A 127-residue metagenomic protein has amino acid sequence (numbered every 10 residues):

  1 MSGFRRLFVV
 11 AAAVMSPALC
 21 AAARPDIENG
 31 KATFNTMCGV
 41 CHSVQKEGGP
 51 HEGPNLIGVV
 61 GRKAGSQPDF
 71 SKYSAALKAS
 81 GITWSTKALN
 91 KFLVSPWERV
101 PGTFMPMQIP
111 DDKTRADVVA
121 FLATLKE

Functional and structural regions predicted by a protein language model:
M1-A11: Bacterial N-terminal signal peptides that target proteins for export
A12-A21: Hydrophobic h-region of N-terminal signal peptides that target proteins for export in Gram-negative bacteria
R24-G48, L56: Sequence/structural segment immediately N-terminal to covalent heme-attachment motifs in c-type and related
D26, T33, M37, E52 (+2 more regions): Stable alpha-helical elements in mature extracytoplasmic
V60-F70: Short microdomains enriched in Cys/His and/or Lys/Arg
P68-T83, K87: Short Fe-S-cluster ligation motifs
T83-E127: C-terminal capping alpha-helices of c-type cytochrome domains
